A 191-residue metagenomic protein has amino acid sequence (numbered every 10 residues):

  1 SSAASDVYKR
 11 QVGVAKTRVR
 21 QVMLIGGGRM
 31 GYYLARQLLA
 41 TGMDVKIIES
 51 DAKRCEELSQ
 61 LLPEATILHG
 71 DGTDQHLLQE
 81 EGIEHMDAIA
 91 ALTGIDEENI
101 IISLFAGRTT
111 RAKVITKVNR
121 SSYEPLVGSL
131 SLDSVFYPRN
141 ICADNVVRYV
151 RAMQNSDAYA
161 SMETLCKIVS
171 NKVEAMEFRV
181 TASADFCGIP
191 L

Functional and structural regions predicted by a protein language model:
S1-L191: Cytosolic regulatory regions of ion transport systems
